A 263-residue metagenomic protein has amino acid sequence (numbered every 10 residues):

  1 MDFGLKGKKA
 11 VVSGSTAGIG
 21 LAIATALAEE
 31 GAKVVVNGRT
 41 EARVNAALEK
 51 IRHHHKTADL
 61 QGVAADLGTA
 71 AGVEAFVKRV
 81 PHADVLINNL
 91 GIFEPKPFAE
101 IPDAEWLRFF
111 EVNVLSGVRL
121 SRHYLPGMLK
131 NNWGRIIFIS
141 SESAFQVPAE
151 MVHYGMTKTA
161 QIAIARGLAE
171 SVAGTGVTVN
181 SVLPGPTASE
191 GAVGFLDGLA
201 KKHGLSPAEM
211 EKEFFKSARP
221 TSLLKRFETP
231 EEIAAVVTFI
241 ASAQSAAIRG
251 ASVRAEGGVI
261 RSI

Functional and structural regions predicted by a protein language model:
K9, T16-A17: Conserved glycine-rich cofactor-binding loop
P97-F98, E105-F110, I136, A218: Substrate-binding pocket helix/loop in short-chain dehydrogenase/reductase
S121, T157, A165: Active-site helix of classical SDR
P126, E170-S171, A246: Alpha-helical segment proximal to the catalytic Tyr-Lys
S141: Residue(s) in the substrate-gating loop at a strand-loop-helix junction that position the organic substrate next
Q146, V237-T238, R249-I263: Short C-terminal tail/terminal secondary-structure segment of NAD(P)H-dependent dehydrogenase/reductase domains
A173, T178, I248-G250: Short, small/polar-rich loop/turn modules that mediate ligand/substrate recognition or access, typified
